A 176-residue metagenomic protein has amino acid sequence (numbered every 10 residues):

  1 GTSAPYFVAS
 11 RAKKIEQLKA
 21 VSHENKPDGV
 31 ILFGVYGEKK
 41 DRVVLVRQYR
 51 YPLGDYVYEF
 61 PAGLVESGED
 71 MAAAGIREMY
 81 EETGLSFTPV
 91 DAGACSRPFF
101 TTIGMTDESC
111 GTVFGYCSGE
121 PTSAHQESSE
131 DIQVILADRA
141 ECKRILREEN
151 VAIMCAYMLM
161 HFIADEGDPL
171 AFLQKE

Functional and structural regions predicted by a protein language model:
G1-F33, K39: Acidic, metal-coordinating catalytic segment for phosphate/diphosphate chemistry, firing primarily on the Nudix
D28-I31, Y58, G63-M154, L173-E176: Unchanged
F33-V35, V44-V46: Glycine/small-residue-rich phosphate/adenosyl-binding loop
G37-K40, Y51: Short strand-connecting beta-turns/loops that link adjacent beta-strands
K40-R42, L64: Structural motif
Y49-P52, S118: Short connector loops/turns at beta-strand edges and beta->alpha or beta->beta junctions
P52-Y58: A conserved beta-turn-beta hairpin within the catalytic core of GNAT-like acetyltransferases that forms part
C155-E176: Short, amphipathic C-terminal "tail helix"
